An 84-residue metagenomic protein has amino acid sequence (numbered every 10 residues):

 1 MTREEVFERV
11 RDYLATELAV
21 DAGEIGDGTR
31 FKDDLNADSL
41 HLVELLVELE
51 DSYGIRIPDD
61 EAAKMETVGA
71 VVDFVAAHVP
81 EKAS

Functional and structural regions predicted by a protein language model:
M1-H41, V47, D51-S84: Phosphopantetheine-dependent thiolation modules in NRPS/PKS and related acyl-activating systems
